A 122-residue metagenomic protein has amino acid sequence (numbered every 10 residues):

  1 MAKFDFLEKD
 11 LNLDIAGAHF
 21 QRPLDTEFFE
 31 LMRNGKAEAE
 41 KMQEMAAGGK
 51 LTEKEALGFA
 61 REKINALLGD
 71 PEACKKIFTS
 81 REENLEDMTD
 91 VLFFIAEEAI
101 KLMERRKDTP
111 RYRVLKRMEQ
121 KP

Functional and structural regions predicted by a protein language model:
F4-G17: Short acidic-hydrophobic surface loop/beta-edge motif
E27-P122: Short, surface-exposed, charged amphipathic helix/loop patches that serve as local interaction elements
